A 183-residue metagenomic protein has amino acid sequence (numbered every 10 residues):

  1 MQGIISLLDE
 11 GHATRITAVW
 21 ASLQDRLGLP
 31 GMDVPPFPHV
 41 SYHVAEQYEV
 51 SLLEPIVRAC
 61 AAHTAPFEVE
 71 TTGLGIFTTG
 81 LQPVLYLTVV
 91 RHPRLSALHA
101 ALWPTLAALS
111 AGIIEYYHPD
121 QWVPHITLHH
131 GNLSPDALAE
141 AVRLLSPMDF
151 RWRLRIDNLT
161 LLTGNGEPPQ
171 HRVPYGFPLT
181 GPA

Functional and structural regions predicted by a protein language model:
M1-E70, H92-W152, Q170-A183: Basic, often amphipathic N-terminal segments
G3, V84, N158: Short hydrophobic/aromatic beta-strand or adjacent loop that forms the aromatic wall/cage of a ligand/substrate-binding
T72-L81, Y117-W122, D157-P168: Short proline/glycine- and acidic-rich turn/helix-capping motifs at secondary-structure junctions
V84-R91: Short histidine-centered catalytic/ligand-binding loop motif
